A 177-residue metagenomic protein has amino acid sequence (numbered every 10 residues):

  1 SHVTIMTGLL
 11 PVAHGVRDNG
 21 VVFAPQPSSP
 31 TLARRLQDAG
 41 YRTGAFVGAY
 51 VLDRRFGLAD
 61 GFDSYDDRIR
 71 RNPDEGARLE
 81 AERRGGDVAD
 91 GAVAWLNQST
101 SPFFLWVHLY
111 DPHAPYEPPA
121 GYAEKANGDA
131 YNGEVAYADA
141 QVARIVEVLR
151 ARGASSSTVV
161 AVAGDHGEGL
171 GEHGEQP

Functional and structural regions predicted by a protein language model:
S1-P177: Catalytic domains that recognize anionic headgroups
